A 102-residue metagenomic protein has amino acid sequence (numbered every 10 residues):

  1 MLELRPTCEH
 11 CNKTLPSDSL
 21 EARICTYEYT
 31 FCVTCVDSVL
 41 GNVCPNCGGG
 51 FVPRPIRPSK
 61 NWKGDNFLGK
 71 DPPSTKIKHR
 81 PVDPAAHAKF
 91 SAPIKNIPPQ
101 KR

Functional and structural regions predicted by a protein language model:
M1-R102: Intrinsically disordered, low-complexity regulatory regions in eukaryotic proteins
